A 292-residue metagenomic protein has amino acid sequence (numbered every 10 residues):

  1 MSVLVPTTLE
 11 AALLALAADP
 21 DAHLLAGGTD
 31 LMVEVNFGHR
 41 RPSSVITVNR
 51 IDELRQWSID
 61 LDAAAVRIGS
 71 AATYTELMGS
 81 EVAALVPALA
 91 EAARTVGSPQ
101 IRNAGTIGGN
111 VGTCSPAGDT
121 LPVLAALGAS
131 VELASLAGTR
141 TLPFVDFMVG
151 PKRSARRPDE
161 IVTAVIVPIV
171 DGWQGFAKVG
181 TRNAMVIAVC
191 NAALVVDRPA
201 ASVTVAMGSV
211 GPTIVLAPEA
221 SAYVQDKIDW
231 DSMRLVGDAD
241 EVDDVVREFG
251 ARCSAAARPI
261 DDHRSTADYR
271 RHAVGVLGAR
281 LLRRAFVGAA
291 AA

Functional and structural regions predicted by a protein language model:
M1-A292: C-terminal structural segment of proteins
